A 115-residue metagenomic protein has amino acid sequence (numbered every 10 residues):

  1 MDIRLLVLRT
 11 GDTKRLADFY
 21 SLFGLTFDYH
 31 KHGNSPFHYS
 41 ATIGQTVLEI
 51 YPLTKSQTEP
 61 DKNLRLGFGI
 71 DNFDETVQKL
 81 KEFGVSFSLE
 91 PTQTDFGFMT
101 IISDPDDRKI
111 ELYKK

Functional and structural regions predicted by a protein language model:
M1-D2, K115: Absolute protein N-terminus
D2-G11, Y39-T42, Q57-F83, M99-S103: Vicinal oxygen chelate
V7-V47: Core segments of cupin and vicinal oxygen chelate
G11, L53-T54, K115: Short beta-strand-to-loop junctions in surface cap/lid or active-site-entrance loops
D18-L22, K79, D106: Structural preference for long, well-ordered alpha-helical segments within the folded cores of structured domains
H30, F83-K115: Vicinal oxygen chelate
G33-S35, K62, T94-F96: Residues that act as N-cap/strand-start positions at coil-to-secondary-structure junctions
L48-I50, L112: Broad, structure-driven detector of short, well-ordered beta-strand segments within folded domains
